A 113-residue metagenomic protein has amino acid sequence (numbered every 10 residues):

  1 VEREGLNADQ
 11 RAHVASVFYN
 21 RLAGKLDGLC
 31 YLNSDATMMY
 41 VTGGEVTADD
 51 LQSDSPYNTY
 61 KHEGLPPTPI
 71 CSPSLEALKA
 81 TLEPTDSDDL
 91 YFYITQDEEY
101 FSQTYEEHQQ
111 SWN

Functional and structural regions predicted by a protein language model:
V1-N113: Bacterial extracytoplasmic/cell-wall-associated proteins, especially those involved in peptidoglycan
